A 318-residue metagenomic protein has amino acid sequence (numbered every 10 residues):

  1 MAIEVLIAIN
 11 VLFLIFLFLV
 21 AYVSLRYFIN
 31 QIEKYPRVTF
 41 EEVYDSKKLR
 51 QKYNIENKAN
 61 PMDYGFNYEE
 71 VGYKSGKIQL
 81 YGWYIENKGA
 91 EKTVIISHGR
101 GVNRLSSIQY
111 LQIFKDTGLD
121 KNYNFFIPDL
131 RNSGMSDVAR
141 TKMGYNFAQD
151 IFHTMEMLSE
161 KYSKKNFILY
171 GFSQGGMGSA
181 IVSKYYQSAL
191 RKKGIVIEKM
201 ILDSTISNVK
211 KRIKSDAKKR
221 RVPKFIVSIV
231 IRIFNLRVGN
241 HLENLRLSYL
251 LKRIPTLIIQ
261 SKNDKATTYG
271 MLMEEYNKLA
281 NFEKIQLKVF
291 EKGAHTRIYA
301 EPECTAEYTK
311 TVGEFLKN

Functional and structural regions predicted by a protein language model:
E4-G72: An N-terminal hydrophobic leader/cap segment in hydrolases
R100-K115, G270: The serine-hydrolase catalytic nucleophile loop
F114-D137: Conserved alpha/beta-hydrolase
T141-Y162: Alpha/beta-hydrolase active-site loop
I181-N240, L247-Y249: Hydrolase active-site cap/lid region
L251-K252, I258-D264: Short beta-strand/loop motif that positions the catalytic acidic residue of the alpha/beta-hydrolase fold
K265-M271: Conserved alpha/beta-hydrolase "acid-adjacent" motif
M273-N318: C-terminal catalytic histidine-bearing segment of alpha/beta-hydrolase fold enzymes
